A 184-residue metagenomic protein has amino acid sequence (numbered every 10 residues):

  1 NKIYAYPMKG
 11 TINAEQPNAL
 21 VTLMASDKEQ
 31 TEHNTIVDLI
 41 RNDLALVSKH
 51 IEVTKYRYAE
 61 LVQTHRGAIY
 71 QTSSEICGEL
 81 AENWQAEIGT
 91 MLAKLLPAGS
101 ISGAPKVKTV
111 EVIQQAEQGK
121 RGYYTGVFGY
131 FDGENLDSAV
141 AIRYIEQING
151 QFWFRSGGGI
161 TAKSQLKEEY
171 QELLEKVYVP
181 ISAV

Functional and structural regions predicted by a protein language model:
N1-V184: Extended alpha-helical targeting/anchoring segments, especially N-terminal organellar/secretory targeting helices
